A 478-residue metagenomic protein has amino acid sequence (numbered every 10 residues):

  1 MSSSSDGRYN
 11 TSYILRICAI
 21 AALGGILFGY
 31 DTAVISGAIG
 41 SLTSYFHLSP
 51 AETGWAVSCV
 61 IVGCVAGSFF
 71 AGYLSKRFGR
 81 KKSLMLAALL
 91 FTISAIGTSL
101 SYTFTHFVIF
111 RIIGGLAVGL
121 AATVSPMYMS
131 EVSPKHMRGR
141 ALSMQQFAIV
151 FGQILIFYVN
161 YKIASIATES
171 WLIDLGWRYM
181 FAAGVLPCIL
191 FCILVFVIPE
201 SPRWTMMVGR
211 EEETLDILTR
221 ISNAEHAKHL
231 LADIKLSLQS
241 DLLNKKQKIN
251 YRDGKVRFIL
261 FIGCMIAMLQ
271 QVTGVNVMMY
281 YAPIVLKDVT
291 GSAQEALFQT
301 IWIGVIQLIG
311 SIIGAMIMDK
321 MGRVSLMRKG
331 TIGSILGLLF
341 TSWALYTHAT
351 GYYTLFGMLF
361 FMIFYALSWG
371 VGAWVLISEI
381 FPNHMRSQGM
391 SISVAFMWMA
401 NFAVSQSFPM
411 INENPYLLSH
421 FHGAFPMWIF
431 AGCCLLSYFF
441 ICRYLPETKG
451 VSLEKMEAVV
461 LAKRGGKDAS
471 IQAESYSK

Functional and structural regions predicted by a protein language model:
M1-E211, T219, S240-K478: Alpha-helical transmembrane bundle of multi-pass membrane proteins
A227-Q239: Short, well-structured alpha-helical segments
